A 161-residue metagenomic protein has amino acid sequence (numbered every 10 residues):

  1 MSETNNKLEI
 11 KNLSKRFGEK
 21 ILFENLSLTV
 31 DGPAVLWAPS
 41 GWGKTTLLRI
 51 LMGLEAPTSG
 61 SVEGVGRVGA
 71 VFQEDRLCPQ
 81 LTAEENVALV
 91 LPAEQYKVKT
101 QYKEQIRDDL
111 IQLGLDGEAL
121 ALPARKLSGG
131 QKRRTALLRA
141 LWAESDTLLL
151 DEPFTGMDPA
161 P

Functional and structural regions predicted by a protein language model:
L8, I21-N25: Conserved structural motif at the start of ABC-family nucleotide-binding domains
M52: Helix-to-loop junction immediately C-terminal to a conserved catalytic motif
L81-A93, Q105: Q-loop/switch helix immediately C-terminal to the Walker
Q101-E118: Conserved ABC ATPase "signature" region
P123-L127, Q131: Conserved ABC ATPase signature
L137: Hydrophobic anchor residue at the start of the ABC signature
A143: Conserved signature/switch motifs of ABC ATPase nucleotide-binding domains
L148-E152: Catalytic Walker B motif of ABC-type/P-loop ATPase nucleotide-binding domains
